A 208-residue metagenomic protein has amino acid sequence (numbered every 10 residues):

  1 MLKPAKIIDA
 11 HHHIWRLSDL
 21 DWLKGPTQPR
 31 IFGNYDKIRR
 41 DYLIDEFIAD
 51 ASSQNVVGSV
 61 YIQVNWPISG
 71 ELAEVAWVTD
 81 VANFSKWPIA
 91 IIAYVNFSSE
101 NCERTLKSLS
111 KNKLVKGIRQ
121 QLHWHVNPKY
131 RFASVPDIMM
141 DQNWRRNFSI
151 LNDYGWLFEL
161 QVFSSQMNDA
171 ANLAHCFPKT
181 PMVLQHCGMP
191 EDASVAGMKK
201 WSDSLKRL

Functional and structural regions predicted by a protein language model:
M1-L208: Helix-coil boundary/capping segments in enzymes
